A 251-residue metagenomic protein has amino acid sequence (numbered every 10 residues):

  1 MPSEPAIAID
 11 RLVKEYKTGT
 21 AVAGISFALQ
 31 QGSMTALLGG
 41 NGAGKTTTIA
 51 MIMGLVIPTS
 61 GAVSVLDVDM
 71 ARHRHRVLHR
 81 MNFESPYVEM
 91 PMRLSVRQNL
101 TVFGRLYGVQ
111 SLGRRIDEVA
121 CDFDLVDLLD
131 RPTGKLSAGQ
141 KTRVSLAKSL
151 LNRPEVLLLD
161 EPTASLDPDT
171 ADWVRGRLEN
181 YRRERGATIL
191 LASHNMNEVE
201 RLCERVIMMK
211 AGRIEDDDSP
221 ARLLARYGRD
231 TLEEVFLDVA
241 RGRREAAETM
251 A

Functional and structural regions predicted by a protein language model:
T101, R105-L128: Conserved ABC ATPase "signature" region
R153: Conserved catalytic motifs of ABC-family nucleotide-binding domains
L157-E161: Catalytic Walker B motif of ABC-type/P-loop ATPase nucleotide-binding domains
D172-E184: Helical segment within the ABC ATPase nucleotide-binding domain
V199-R201: A short, surface-exposed alpha-helical micro-motif characterized by mixed small hydrophobic and charged/polar residues
D217-D218: ABC ATPase "signature
